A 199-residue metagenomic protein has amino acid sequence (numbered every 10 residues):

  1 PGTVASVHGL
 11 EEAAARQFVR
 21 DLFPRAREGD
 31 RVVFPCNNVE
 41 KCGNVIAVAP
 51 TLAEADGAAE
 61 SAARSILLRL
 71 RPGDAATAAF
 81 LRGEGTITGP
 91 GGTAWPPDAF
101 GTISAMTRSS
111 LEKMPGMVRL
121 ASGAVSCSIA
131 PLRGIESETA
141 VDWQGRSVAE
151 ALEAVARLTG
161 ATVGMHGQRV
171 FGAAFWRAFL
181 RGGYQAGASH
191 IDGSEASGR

Functional and structural regions predicted by a protein language model:
P1-R199: Peripheral (often C-terminal) accessory segments that flank ATP-dependent C-N-forming ligase machineries
